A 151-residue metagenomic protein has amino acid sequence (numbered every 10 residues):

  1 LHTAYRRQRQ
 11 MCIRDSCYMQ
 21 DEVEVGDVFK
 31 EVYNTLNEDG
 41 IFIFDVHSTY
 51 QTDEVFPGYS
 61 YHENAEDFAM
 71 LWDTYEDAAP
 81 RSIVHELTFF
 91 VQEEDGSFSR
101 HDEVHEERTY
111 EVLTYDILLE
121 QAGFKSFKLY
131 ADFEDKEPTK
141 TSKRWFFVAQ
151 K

Functional and structural regions predicted by a protein language model:
L1-R9, I13: Single conserved hydrophobic/aromatic residue that forms the stacking wall/gate of nucleotide- or nucleobase-binding
R7, F56-P57, T139-K143: Short secondary-structure transition/capping segments
Q10, S60-E63, W145-F146: Short, hinge-like loop/turn segments at secondary-structure boundaries
C17-M19: A short His-aromatic
V25-I41: A short glycine-rich, Lys/Arg-flanked "PGG" loop and its adjoining helix->strand segment in the class I
I43-T114: SAM-dependent methyltransferase
E106-K151: C-terminal lobe and adjacent flexible extensions of AdoMet/dcAdoMet transferase-like proteins
